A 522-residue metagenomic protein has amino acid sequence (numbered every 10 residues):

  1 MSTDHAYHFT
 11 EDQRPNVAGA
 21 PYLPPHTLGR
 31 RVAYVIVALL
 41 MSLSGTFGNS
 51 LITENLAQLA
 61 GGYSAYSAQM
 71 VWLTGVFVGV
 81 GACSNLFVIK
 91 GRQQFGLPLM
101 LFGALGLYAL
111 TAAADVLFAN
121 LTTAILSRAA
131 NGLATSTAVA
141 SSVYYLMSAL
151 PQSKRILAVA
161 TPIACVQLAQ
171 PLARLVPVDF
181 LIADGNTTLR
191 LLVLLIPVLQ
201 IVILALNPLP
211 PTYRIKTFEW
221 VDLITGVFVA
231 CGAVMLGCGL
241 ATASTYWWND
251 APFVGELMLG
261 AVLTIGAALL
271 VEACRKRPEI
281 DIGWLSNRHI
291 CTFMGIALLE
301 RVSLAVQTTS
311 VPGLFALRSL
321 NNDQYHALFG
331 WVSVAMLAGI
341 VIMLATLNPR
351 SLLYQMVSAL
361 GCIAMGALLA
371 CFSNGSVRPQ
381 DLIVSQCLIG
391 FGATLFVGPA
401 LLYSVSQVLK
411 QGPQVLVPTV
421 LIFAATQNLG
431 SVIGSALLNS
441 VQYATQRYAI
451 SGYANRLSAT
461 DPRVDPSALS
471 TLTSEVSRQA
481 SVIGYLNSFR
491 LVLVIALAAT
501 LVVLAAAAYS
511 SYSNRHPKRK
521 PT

Functional and structural regions predicted by a protein language model:
M1-F47, G61: Cytosolic juxtamembrane N-terminal segment immediately preceding the first transmembrane helix of multi-pass
A18, V405-Q407, I422-T522: Hydrophobic transmembrane architecture of multi-pass small-molecule transporters
R31-G48, T53-E54, R277-Y448, V502: 12-transmembrane solute porter fold
T53-C83, T123: Extracellular/periplasmic helix-loop-helix junction of adjacent transmembrane segments in MFS-like secondary
L59-G61, G91-R92, A124, V176-G185 (+4 more regions): Interfacial helix-cap and linker-helix signal at transmembrane-aqueous boundaries of multi-pass secondary transporters
T74-K90, V139-V143, G330-M343: Central cavity-lining transmembrane alpha-helices of secondary-active solute carriers, predominantly the Major
N85-T225: Helix-loop-helix hairpins in multi-pass membrane proteins, especially solute transporters
V178-I296: Hydrophobic transmembrane-helix bundles of small-molecule transporters
